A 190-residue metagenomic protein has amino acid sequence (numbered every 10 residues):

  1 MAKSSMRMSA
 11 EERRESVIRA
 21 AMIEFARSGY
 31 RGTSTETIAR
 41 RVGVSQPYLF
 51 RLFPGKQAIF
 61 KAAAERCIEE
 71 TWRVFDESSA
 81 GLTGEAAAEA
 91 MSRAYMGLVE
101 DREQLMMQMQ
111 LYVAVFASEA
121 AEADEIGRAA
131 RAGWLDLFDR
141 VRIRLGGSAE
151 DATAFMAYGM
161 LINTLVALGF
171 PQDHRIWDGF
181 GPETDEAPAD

Functional and structural regions predicted by a protein language model:
M1-S4: Short, intrinsically disordered or compositionally biased N-terminal tails of bacterial proteins
E11, E15, R19, E65 (+3 more regions): Generic detection of well-ordered alpha-helical segments
R13-S16, A20-A58, A62: Helix-turn-helix
K61-A62, W72, G146: Short, Lys/Arg-enriched C-terminal cap helix and immediately downstream tail that follows
A62-E65, F75-E103: Hydrophobic alpha-helical connector segments
A87-A88, E100-A121: Amphipathic alpha-helical segments used for helix-helix packing
Y95, Q108-Y112, F155-G159: Short alpha-helical scaffolding segments that buttress acidic/His motifs in well-ordered protein cores
E119-D190: Hydrophobic/aromatic-rich alpha-helical bundle segments in the mid-to-C-terminal region
